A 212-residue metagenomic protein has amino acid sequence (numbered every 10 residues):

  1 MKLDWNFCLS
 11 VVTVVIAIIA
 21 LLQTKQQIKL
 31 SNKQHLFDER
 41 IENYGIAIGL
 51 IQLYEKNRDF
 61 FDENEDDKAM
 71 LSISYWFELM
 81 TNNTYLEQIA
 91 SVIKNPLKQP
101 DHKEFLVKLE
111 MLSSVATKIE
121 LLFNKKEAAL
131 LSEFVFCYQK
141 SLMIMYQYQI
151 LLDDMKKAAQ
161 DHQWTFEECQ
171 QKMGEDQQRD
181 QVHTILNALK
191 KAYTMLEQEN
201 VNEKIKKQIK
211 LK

Functional and structural regions predicted by a protein language model:
M1-D38: Membrane-embedded hydrophobic alpha-helical segments
M1-V11, V15, G49, L53-D66 (+4 more regions): Terminal, low-complexity, charged helical segments
D4, S10, L22, I51 (+2 more regions): Compositionally biased amphipathic helical and low-complexity segments enriched in hydrophobic
L21-I28, N57-F60, N64, I144-Y148: Transmembrane helix-loop junctions and nearby membrane-interface residues
K29-Y75: Amphipathic, membrane-active segments
F77-K212: An amphipathic alpha-helical interaction surface
